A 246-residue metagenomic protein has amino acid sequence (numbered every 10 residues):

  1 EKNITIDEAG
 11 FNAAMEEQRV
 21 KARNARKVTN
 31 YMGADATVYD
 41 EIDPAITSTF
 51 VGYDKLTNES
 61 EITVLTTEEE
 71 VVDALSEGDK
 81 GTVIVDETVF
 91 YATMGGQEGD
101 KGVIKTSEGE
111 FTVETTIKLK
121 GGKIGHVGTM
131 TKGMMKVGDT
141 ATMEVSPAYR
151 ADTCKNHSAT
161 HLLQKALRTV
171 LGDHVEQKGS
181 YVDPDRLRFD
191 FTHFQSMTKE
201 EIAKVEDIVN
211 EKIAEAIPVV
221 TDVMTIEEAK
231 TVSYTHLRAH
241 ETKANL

Functional and structural regions predicted by a protein language model:
E1-R238: A glycine- and charged-residue-rich anion-binding loop/surface
H236, K243-L246: Single conserved hydrophobic/aromatic residue that forms the stacking wall/gate of nucleotide- or nucleobase-binding
